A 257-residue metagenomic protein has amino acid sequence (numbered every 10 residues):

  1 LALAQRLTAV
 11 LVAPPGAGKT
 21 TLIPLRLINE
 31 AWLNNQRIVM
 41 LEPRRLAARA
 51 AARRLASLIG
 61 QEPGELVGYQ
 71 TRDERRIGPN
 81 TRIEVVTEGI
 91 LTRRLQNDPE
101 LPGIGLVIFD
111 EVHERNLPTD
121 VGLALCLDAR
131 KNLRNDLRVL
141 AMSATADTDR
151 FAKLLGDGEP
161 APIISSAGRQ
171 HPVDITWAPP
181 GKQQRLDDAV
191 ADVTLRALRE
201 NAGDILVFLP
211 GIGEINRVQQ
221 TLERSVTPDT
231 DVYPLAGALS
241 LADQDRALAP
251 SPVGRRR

Functional and structural regions predicted by a protein language model:
L1-R257: P-loop NTPase motor module signature
